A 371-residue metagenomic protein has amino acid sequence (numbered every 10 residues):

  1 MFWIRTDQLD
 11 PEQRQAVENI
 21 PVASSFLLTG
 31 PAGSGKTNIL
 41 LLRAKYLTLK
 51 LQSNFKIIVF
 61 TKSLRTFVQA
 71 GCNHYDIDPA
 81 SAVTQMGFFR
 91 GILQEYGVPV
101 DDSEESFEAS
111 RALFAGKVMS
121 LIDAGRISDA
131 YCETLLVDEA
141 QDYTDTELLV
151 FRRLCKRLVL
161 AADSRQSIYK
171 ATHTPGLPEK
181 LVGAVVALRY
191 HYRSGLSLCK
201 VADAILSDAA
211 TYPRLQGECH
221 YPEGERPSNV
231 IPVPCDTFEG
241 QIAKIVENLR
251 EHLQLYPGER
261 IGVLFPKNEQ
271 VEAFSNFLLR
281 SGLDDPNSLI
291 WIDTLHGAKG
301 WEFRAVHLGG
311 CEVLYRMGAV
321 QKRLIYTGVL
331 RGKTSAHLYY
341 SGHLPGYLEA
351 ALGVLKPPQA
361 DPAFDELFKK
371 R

Functional and structural regions predicted by a protein language model:
F2, T6-F89, L93, A130 (+2 more regions): Conserved helicase motor core of SF1/SF2 NTP-dependent helicases
F89-F114: Conserved P-loop NTPase mechanochemical-coupling segment
S106-C132: Mid-core helix/loop region of P-loop NTP-binding domains shared across ATPases and GTPases
